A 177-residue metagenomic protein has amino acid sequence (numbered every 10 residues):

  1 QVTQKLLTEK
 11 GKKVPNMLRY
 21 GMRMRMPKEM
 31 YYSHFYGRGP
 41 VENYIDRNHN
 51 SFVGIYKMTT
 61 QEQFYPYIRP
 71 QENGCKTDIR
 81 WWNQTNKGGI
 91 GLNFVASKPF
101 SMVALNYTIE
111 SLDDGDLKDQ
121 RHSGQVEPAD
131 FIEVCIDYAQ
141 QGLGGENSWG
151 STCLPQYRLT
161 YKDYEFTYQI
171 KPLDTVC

Functional and structural regions predicted by a protein language model:
Q1-C177: Beta-strand/loop-rich accessory regions of lumenal/periplasmic or secreted enzymes, predominantly carbohydrate-active
